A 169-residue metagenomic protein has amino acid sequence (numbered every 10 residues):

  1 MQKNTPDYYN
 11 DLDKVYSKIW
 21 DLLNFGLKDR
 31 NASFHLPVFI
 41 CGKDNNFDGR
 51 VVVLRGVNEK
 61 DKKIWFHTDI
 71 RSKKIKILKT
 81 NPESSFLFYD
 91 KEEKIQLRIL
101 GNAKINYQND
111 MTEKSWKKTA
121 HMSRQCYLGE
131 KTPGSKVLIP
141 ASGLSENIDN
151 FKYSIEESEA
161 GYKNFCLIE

Functional and structural regions predicted by a protein language model:
M1-E169: Binding-site signature for planar aromatic cofactors or substrates
